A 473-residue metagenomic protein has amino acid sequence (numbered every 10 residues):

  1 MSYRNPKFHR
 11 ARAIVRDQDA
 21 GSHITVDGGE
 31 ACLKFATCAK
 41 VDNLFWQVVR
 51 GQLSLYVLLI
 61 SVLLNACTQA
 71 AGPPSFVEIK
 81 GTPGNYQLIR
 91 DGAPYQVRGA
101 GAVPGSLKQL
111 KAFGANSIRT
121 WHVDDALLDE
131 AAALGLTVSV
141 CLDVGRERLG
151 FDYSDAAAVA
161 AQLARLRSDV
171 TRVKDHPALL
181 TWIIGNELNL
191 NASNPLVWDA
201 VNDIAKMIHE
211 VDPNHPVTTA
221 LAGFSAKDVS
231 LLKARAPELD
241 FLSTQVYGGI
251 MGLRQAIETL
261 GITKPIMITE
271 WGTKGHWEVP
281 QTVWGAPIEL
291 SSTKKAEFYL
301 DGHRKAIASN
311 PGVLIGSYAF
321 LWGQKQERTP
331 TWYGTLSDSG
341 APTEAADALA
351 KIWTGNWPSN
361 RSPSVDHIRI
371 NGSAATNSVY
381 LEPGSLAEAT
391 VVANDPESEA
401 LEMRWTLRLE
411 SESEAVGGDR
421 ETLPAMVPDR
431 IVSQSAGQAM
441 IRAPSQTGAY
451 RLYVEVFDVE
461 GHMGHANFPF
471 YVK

Functional and structural regions predicted by a protein language model:
N65-A66: C-terminal motif of bacterial Sec signal peptides marking the signal peptidase cleavage site
T82-P83, I89-L239, G252, I262 (+2 more regions): Active-site mouth of glycoside hydrolases
T82-P83, R90-V97, L260-R420, V427-A436 (+1 more regions): Substrate-binding clefts and catalytic carboxylate motifs of secreted carbohydrate-active enzymes
G223, K227-T282: Aromatic- and acid-rich polysaccharide-binding/catalytic face of secreted or lumenal carbohydrate-active enzymes
R442-T447, E460: Short, surface-exposed loop/turn segments at beta-strand-coil junctions that are enriched for proline with nearby
A466-V472: C-terminal edge beta-strand
